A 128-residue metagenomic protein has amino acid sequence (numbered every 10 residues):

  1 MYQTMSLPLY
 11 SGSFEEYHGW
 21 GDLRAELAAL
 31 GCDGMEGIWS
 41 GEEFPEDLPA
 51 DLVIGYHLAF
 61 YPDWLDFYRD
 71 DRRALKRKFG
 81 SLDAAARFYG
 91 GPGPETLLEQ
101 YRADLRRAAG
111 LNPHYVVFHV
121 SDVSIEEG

Functional and structural regions predicted by a protein language model:
M1-P8, P62-A86: N-terminal small/glycine-rich loop or linker at the start of catalytic domains across soluble metabolic enzymes
M1-Y10, D33-G37, L52-L58, V116-F118: Hydrophobic faces of well-ordered beta-strands that scaffold small-molecule active sites in alpha/beta enzyme cores
T4-W20, L82-L98: Active-site mouth loops of central-metabolism enzymes
G12-G19, G31-D47, P62-D66, P94-L97 (+1 more regions): Acidic-and-aromatic substrate-binding clefts and catalytic sites of carbohydrate-active enzymes
R24-A29, E42-R77, R102-N112: Acidic (Asp/Glu)-rich catalytic clusters
D83-G128: Active-site acidic/histidine proton-transfer and metal-coordination neighborhood in alpha/beta enzyme cores
